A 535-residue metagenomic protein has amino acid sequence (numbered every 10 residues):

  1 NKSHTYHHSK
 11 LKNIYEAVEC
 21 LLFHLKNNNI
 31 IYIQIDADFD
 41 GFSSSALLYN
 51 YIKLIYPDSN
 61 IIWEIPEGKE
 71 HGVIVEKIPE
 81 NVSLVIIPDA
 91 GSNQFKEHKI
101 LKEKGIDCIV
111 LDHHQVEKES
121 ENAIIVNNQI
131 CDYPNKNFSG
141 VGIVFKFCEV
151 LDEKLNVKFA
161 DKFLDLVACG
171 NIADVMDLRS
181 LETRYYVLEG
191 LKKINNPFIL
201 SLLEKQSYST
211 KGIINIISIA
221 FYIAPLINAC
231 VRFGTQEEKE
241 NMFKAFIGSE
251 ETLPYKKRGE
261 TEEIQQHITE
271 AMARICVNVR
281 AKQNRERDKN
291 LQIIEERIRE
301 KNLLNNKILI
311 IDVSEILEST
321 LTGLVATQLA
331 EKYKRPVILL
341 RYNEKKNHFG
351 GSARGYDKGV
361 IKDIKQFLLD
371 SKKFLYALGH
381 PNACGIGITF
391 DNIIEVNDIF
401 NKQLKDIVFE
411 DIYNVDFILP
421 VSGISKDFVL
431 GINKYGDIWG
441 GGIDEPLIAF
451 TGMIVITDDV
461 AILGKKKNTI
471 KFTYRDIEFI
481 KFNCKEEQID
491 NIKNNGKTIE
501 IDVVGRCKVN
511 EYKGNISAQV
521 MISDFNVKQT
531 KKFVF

Functional and structural regions predicted by a protein language model:
N1-L84, E103-K104, D152-D398, I412 (+1 more regions): Hydrophobic helix-and-loop "lid/oligomerization" segment in the mid-to-C-terminal part of catalytic domains
K77-I78, V85-K102, I106-A168, M176: Conserved phosphate-handling catalytic cores of large alpha/beta enzymes
I86, N228, I432-N433, G505: A residue-level signal for conserved active-site and pocket-lining positions in enzyme catalytic cores
L191-S201, Q403-N491: A contiguous loop/helix-start segment that scaffolds small-molecule binding in enzyme catalytic cores
L226, T473, V504-K508, M521-S523: Residue-level recognition of well-ordered beta-strand positions that form the cores of beta-sheet-rich folds across
L378, I432, T498-E511: OB-fold and OB-like beta-barrel modules that bind single-stranded nucleic acids
E486-V504: Short nucleic-acid-contacting surface segments enriched for D/E, G, S/T with interspersed K/R
K513-V534: OB-fold/S1-family single-stranded nucleic acid-binding modules
